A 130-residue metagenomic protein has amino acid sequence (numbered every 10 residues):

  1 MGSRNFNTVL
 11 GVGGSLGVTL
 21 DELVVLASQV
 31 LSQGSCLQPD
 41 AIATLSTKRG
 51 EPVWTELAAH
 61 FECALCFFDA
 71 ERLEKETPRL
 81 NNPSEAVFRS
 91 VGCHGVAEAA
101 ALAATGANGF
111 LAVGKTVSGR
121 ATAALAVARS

Functional and structural regions predicted by a protein language model:
M1-N5, G34-C36, V91, L102-G106 (+1 more regions): Solvent-exposed alpha-helices and their adjacent loops that cap or buttress functional pockets in soluble metabolic
M1-T47, A126-S130: Conserved mixed alpha/beta catalytic, RNA-binding, or beta-rich assembly cores of soluble enzyme, regulatory
R4-T8, P39, E62, G106-G109 (+1 more regions): Short coil/turn connectors at secondary-structure junctions
V24, S28, T55, A97-A100: Predominant activation on well-ordered alpha-helical scaffold segments within soluble catalytic domains
S32-C36, A59-C66, A104-N108: Generic secondary-structure signature for well-ordered alpha-helical cores
I42, R89, A112-G114: Short, flexible active-site recognition loops that position polar ligands and cofactors
L45-V96: Long, charge-dense
E98-S130: C-terminal edge-of-domain segments
